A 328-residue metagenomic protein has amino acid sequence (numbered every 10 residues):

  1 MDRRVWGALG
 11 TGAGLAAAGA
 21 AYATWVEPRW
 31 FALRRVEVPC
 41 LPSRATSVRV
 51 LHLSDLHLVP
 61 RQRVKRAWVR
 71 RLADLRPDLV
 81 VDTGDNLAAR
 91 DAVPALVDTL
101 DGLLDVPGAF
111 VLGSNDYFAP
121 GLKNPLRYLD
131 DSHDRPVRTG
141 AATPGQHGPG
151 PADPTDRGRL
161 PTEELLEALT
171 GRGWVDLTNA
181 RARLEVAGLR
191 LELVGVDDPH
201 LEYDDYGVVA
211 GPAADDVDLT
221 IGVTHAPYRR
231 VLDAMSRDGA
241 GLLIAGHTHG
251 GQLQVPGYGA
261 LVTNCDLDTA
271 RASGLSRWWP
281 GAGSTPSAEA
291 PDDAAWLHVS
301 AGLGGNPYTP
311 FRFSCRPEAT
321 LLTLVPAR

Functional and structural regions predicted by a protein language model:
M1-G12: Membrane-penetrating hydrophobic segments
A8, L15-T99, A119: N-terminal active-site segment of His-dependent metallophosphoesterases
P39-L51, W174-V175, R181-L193, L219 (+3 more regions): Beta-strand-turn-beta hairpins that frame and shape the catalytic cleft of phosphate-ester-processing enzymes
S47-R66, N86-A89, F118-S132, R157 (+2 more regions): Acidic/histidine-rich helix-loop elements that form or flank divalent-metal/phosphate-binding sites at the catalytic
L51-S54, L79-D85, P107-S114, L177-N179 (+3 more regions): Active-site neighborhood of phospho(di)ester-bond hydrolases with catalytic His/Asp-centered motifs
V64-E185: Core catalytic region of metal-dependent phosphoesterases/phosphodiesterases, especially metallo-beta-lactamase-like
P212-V223: Short beta-strand/loop segments at the ligand-binding rim of alpha/beta enzyme cores
P227-L321, R328: Conserved beta-sheet core of the metallophosphoesterase superfamily
